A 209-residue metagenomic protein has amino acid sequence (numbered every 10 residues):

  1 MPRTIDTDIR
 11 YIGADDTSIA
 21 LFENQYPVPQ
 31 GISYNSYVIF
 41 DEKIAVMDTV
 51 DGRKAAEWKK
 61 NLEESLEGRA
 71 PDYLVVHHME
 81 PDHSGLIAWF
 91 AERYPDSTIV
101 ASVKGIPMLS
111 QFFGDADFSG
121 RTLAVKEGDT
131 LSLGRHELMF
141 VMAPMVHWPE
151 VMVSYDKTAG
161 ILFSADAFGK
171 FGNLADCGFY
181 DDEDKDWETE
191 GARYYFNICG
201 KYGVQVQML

Functional and structural regions predicted by a protein language model:
P2-E64, V153-D156, G160-S164: Conserved beta-strand hairpin/beta-sheet module of binuclear metal-dependent hydrolase folds, prominently
T4-T7, A101-V151, Y202-M208: Metallo-beta-lactamase
I19, M79-S84, P107-L109, H147-W148 (+1 more regions): Active-site environment of divalent metal-dependent phosphoester hydrolases
F22-P27, V50-G52, V76-H78, L138-P144 (+1 more regions): Short, flexible loop segments at the rims of nucleotide/cofactor-binding pockets, characterized by
Q30, G52-A56, P81, G200-Q207: Conserved phosphate-coordination/catalytic loops
E42, R53-V100: Active-site metal-binding motif and surrounding structural segment of the metallo-beta-lactamase
H78, A101-G105, A165-D166: Glycine-rich, histidine-containing beta strand-loop boundary motifs that form or position
E137-L209: Metallo-beta-lactamase
